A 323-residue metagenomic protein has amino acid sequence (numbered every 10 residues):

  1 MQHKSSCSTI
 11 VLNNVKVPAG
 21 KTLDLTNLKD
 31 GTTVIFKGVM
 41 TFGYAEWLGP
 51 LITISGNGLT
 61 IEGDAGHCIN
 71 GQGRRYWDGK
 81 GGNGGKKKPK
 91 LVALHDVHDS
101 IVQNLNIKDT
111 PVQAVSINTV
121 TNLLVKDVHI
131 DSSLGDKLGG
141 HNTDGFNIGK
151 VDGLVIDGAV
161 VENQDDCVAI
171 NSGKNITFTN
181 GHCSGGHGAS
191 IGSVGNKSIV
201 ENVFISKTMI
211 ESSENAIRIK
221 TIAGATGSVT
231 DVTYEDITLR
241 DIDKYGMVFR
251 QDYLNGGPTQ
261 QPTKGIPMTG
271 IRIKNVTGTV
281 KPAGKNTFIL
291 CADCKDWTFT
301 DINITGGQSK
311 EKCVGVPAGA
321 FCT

Functional and structural regions predicted by a protein language model:
M1-S5, V17-T33, T41-I61, Q72-H98 (+8 more regions): Extracellular beta-strand-rich solenoid/capping regions of secreted or surface-exposed proteins that bind or remodel
I10-N14: Extracellular beta-sheet-rich ligand-binding/adhesion modules
V15-P18, A216-T323: Extracellular beta-rich repeat passengers
T33-G38, N57-C68, H98-D109, T121-G135 (+7 more regions): Right-handed parallel beta-helix
L51, L91, A114, G145 (+6 more regions): Structural detector of coil-to-beta-strand junctions
W77-A93, P111, S116-D127, I170-H182 (+2 more regions): A short, hydrophobic/aromatic-rich structural module that often spans a beta strand with its adjoining loop
G139: Acidic, His- and aromatic-enriched active-site or binding-groove loops in soluble protein domains that engage sugars
N171, T179, G192, S206-T208 (+2 more regions): Generic beta-strand/beta-sheet core signal
